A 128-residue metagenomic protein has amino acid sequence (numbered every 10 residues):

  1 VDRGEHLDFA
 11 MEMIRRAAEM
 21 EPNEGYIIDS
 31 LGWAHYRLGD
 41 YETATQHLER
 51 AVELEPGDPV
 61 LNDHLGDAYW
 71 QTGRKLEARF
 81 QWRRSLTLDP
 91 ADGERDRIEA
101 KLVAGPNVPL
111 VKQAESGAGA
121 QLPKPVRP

Functional and structural regions predicted by a protein language model:
D2-R3, R37, Q71, K101-V108: Register position in tetratricopeptide repeats
R3-R16, L38-R50, T72-R84: Structural signature of tandem alpha-helical TPR/SEL1-like repeats, specifically the intra-repeat loop/turn
S30, H64, I98-K101: Canonical tetratricopeptide repeat
L110-P128: Intrinsically disordered, low-complexity, charge-biased linker/tail regions
